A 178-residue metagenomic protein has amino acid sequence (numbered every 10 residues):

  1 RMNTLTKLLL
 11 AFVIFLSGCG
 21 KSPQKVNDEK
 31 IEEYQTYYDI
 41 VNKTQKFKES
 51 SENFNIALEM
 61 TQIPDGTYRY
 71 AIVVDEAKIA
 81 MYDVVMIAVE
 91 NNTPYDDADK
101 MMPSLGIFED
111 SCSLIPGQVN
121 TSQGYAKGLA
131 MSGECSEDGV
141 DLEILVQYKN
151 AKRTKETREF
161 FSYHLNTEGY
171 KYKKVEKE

Functional and structural regions predicted by a protein language model:
R1-N3, G20: N-terminal hydrophobic targeting signals that begin at the initiator methionine
N3-A11: Sec-dependent signal peptide recognition, specifically the positively charged N-region followed immediately by
F15-G18: C-terminal motif of bacterial Sec signal peptides marking the signal peptidase cleavage site
G20-S113, N120-Q123: N-terminal export/targeting and maturation segments
I56, Y68-Y70, L142-I144, E159-F161: Hydrophobic residues positioned within well-ordered beta-strands of beta-sheet architectures
D75-A77, Q147-K149, N166: Solvent-exposed residues in well-ordered beta-strands and their adjoining turns, especially edge/terminal strands
M101-E159: Short, solvent-exposed, Trp/other aromatic-anchored flexible loops in extracytoplasmic proteins
K155-E178: Short beta-strand elements
